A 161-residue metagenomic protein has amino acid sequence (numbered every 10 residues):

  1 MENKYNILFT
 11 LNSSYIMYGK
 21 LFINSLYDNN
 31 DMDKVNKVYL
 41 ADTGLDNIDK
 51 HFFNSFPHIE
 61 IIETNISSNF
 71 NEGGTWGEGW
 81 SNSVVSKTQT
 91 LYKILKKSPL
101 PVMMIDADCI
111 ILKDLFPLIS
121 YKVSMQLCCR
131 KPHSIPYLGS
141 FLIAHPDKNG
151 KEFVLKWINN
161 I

Functional and structural regions predicted by a protein language model:
M1-L21: N-proximal low-complexity "stem/linker" segments adjacent to membrane-targeting elements
N3-Y5, K34-N36, S98-P101: Short coil/turn segments at beta-strand junctions that form active-site/ligand-binding loops
S25-K34: Short, acidic, metal-binding catalytic loop of nucleotide-sugar glycosyltransferases
N36-G44: Short beta-strand/loop segment that forms part of the nucleotide-sugar
T43-I48, I111-L115: Short, polar loop motifs at secondary-structure junctions
N47-K97: Active-site-proximal specificity loops/subdomain of glycosyltransferases
V84-P136, I143-D147: GT-A fold catalytic core of metal-dependent nucleotide-sugar glycosyltransferases, centered on the diacidic
K148-I161: Catalytic core and acceptor-binding pocket of nucleotide-sugar-dependent glycosyltransferases
